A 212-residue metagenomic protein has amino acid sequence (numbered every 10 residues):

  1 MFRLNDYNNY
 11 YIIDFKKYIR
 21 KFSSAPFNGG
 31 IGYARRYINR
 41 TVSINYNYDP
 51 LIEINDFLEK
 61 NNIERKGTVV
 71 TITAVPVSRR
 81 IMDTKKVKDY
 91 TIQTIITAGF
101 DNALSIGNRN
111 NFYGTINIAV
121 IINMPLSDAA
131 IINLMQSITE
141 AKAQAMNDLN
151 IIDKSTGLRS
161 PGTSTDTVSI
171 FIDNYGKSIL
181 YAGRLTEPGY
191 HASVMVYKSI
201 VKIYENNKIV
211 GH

Functional and structural regions predicted by a protein language model:
M1-H212: Alpha/propeptide regions of enzymes that mature by internal proteolysis
